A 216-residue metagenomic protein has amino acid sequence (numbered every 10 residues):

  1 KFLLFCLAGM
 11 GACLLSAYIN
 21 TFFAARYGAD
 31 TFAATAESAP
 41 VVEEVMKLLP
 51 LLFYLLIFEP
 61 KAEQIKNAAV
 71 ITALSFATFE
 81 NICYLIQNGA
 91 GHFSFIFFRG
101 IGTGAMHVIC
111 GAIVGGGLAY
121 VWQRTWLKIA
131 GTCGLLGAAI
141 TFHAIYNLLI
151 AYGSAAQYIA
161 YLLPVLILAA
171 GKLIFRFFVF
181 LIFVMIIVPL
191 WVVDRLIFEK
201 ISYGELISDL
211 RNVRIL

Functional and structural regions predicted by a protein language model:
K1-L216: Hydrophobic alpha-helical segments at protein termini of multi-pass membrane proteins
